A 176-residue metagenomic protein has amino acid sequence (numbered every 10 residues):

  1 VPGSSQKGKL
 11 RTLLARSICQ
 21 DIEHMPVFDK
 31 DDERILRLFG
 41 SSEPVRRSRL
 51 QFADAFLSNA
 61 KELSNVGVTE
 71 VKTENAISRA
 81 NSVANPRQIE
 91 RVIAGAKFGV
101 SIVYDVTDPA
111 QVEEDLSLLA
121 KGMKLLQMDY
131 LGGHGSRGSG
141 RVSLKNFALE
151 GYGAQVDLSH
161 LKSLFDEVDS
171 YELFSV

Functional and structural regions predicted by a protein language model:
V1-V176: RNA-binding basic/glycine-rich loop and surface signature characteristic of RAMP-family CRISPR effectors
